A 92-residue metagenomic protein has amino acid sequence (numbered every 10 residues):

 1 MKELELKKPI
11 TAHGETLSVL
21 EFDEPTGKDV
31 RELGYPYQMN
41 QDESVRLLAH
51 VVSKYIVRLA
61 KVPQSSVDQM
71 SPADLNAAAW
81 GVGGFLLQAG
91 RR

Functional and structural regions predicted by a protein language model:
M1-R92: Short, surface-exposed, charged amphipathic helix/loop patches that serve as local interaction elements
